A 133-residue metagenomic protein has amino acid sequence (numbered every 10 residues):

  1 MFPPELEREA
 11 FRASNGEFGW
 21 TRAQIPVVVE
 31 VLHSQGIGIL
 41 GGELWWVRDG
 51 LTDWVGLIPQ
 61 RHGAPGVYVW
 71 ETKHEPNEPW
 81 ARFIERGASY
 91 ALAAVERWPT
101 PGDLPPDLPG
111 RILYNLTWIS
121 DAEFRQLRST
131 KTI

Functional and structural regions predicted by a protein language model:
M1-V31: Long, contiguous N-terminal structural blocks used for assembly/anchoring
A13, G41, I58-R61, V69 (+1 more regions): Charge-rich alpha-helical segments
G19-R61: Short, well-structured hydrophobic secondary-structure segments
W20-A23, E78, R86, I119: Short coil/turn linker and secondary-structure boundary residues
V27-E30, S34, R82-A93, R97: Charged/polar, solvent-exposed surface patches and flexible loops
G50-T52, W70-P76: Short, intrinsically disordered low-complexity segments
Q60-Y68, N77-E85: Acidic, low-complexity, intrinsically disordered interaction modules
A88-I133: Amphipathic alpha-helical binding modules
